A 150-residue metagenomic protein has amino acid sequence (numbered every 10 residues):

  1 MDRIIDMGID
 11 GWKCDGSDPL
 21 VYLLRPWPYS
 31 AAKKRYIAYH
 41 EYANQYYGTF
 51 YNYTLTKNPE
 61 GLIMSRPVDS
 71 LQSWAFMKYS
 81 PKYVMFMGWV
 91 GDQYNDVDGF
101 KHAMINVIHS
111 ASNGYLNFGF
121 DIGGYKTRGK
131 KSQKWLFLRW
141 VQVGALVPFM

Functional and structural regions predicted by a protein language model:
M1-M150: Catalytic-domain carbohydrate-binding cleft regions of carbohydrate-active enzymes
